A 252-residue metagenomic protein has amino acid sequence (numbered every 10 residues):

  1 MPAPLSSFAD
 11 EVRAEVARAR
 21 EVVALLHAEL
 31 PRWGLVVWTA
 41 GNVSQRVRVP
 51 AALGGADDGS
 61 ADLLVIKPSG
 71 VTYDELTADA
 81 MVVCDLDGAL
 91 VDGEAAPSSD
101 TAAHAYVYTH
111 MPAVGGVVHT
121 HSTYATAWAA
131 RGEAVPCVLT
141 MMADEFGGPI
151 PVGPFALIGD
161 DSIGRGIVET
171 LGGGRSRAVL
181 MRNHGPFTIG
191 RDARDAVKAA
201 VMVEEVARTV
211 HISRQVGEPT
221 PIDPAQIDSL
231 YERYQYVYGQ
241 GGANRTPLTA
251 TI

Functional and structural regions predicted by a protein language model:
M1-I252: Glycine-rich flexible loops
